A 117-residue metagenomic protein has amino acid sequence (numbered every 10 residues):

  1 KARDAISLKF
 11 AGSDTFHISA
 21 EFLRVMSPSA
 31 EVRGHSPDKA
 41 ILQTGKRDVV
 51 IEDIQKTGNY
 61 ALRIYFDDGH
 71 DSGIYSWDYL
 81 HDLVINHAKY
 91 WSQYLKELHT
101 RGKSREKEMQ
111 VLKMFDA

Functional and structural regions predicted by a protein language model:
K1-A117: Motif-centric detector for short Cys/His coordination patterns
